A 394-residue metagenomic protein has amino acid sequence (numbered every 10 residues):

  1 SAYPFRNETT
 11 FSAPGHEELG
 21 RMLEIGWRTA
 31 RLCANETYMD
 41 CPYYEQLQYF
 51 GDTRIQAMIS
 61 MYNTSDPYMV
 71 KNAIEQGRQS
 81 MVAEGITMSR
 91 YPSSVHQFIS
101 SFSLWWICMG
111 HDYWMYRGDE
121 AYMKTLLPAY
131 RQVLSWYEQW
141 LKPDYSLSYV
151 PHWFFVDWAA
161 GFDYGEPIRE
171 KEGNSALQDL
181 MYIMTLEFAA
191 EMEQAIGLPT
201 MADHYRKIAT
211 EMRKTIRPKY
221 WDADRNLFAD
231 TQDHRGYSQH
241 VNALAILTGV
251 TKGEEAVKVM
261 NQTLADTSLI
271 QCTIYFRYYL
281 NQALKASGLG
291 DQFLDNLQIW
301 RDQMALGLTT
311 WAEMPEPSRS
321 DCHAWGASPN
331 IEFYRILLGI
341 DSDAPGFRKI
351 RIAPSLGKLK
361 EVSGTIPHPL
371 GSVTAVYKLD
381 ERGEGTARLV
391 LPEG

Functional and structural regions predicted by a protein language model:
A2-I25, R31, Y38-T87, Y116-Q178 (+3 more regions): Active-site acid/base region of carbohydrate-active enzymes
L19, Y49, V70, I99-W106 (+9 more regions): Active-site-proximal structural scaffolding
T37-F50, Y91-S103, Y164-M181, D224-N242 (+3 more regions): Solvent-exposed loop and edge beta-strand segments that line ligand/cofactor-binding and catalytic clefts
I55-D66, W106-Y122, M181-P199, A243-G253 (+2 more regions): Well-ordered alpha-helical scaffold segments within catalytic/enzyme domains
V82, G118, K142, Q194 (+9 more regions): Hydrophobic alpha-helix feature that most strongly marks membrane-spanning transmembrane helices and their immediate
G85-I86, I270-I274, M304-W311: Boundary/linker segments of alpha-helical solenoid repeat arrays
K207, K214, D291-G394: Non-catalytic C-terminal accessory modules of carbohydrate-active enzymes
E255-L264, L294-L297: Alpha-helical repeat scaffolds
